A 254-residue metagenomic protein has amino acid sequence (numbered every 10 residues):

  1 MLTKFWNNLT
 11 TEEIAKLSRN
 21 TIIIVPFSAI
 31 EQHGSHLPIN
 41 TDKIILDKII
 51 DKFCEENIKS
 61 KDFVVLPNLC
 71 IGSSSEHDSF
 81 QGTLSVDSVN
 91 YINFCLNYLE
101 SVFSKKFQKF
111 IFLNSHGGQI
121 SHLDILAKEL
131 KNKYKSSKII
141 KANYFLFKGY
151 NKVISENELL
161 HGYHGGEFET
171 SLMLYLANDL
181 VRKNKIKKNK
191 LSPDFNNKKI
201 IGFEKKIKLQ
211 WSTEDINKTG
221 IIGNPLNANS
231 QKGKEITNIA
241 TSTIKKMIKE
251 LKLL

Functional and structural regions predicted by a protein language model:
M1-K109, G117-L254: Extended, histidine- and acidic-residue-enriched regions that form the cofactor-binding/catalytic faces
